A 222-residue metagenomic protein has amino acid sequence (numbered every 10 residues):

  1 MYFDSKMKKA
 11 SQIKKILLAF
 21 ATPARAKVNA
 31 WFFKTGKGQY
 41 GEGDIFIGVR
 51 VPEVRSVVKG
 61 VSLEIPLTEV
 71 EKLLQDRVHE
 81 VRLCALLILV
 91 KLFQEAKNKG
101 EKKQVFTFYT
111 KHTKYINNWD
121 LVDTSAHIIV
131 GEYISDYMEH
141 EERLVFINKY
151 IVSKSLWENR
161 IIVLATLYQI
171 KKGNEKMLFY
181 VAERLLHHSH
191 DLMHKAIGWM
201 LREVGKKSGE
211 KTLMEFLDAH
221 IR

Functional and structural regions predicted by a protein language model:
Y2-R222: Alpha-helical scaffold domains
